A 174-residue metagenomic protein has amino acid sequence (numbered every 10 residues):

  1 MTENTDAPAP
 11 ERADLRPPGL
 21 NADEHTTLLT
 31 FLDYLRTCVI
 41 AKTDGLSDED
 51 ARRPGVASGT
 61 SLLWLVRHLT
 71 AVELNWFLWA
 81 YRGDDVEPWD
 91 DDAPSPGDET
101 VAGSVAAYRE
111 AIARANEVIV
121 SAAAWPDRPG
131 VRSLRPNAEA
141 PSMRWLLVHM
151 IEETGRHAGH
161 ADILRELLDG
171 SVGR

Functional and structural regions predicted by a protein language model:
T2-P17, H25-D44, D48-D92, R132-R174: Short, contiguous alpha-helical
A22-L28, V101-A102: Active-site rim elements
P94-V131, S142-I151: Acidic/histidine-rich alpha-helical segments that form the ligand environment of transition-metal centers
